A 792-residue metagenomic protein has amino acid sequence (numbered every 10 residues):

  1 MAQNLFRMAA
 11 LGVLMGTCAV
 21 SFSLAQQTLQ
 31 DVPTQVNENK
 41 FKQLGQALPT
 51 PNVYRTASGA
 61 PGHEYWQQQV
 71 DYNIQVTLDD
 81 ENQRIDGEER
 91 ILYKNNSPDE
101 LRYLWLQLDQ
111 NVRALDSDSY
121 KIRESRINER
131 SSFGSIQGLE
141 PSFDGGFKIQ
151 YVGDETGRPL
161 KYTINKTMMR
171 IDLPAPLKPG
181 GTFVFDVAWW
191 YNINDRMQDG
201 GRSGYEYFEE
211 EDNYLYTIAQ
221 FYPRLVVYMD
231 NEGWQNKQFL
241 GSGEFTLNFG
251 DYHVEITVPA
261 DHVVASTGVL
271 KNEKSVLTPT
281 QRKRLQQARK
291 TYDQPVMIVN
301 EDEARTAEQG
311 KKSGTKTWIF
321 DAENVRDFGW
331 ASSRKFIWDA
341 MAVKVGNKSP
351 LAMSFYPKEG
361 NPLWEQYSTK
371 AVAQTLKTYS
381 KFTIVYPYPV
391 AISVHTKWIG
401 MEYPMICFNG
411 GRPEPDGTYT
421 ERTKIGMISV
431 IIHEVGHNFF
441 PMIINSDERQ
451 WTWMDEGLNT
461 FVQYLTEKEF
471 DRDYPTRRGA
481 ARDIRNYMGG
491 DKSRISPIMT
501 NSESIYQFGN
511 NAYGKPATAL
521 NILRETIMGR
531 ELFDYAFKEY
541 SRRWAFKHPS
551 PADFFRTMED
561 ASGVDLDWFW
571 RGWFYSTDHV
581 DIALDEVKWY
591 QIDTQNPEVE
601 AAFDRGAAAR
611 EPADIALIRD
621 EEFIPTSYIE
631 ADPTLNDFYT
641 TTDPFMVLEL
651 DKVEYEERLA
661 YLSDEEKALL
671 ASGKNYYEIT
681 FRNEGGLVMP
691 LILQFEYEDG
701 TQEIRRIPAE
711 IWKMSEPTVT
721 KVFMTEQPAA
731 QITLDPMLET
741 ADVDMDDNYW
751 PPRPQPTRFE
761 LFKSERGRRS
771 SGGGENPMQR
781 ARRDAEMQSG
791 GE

Functional and structural regions predicted by a protein language model:
A9-S21: Bacterial N-terminal signal peptides
A25, Q35-R55, V70, F320 (+2 more regions): Hydrophobic alpha-helical and helix-loop surface patches within well-folded domains that function as non-catalytic
Q27-L29, Q35, R84, K94 (+8 more regions): A surface-exposed beta-strand-loop module
T28-Q107: Early extracytoplasmic/domain-onset interaction patches
E81, R542-E792: Beta/coil-rich, acidic/histidine-enriched accessory regions frequently appended to metallopeptidases
Y103-G157, D261-H262, E696-I707, E726: Solvent-exposed beta-hairpin/edge-strand motifs
D116-R130, W190-Y252, E273, L738-G791: Glycine/proline-rich low-complexity spacer/linker segments in large multi-domain proteins
L225-W234, L240-I432, F461, R485: Hydrophobic helix-coil surface modules that form long, contiguous segments used for peptide/substrate interaction
